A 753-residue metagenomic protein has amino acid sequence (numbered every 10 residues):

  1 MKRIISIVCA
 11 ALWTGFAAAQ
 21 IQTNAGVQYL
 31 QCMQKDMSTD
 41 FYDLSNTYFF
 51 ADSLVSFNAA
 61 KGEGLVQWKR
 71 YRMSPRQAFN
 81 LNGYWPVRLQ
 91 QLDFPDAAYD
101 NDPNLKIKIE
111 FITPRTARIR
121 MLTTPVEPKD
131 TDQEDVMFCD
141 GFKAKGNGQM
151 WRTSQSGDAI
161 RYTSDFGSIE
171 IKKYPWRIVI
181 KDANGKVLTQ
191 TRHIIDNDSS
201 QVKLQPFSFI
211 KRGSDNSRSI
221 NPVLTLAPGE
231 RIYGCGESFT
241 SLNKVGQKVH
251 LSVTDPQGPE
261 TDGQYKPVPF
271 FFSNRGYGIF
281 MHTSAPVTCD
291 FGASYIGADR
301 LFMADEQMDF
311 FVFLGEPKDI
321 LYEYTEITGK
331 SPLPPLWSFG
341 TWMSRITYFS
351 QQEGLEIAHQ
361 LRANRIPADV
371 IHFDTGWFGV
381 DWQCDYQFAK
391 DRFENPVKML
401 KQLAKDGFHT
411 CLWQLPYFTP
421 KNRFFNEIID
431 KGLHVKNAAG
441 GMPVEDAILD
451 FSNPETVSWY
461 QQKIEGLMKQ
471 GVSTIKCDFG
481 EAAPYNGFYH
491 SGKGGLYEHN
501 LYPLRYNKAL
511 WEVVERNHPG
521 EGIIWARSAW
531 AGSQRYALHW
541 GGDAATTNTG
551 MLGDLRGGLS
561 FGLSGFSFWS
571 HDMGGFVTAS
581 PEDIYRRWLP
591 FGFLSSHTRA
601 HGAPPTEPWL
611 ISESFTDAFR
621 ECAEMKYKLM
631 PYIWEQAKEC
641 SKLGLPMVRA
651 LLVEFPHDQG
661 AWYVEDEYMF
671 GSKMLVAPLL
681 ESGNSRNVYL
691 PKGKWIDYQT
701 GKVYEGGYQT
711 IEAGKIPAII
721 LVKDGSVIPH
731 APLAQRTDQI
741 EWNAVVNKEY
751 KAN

Functional and structural regions predicted by a protein language model:
M1-Q22: Bacterial Sec-dependent N-terminal signal peptides
A19-I327, P334-W337, I346, E353 (+6 more regions): N-terminal accessory segment at the very beginning of proteins
T116-A117, S168, R177, P269 (+21 more regions): Beta-sheet entry/capping signal
L122-T124, T131-F142, Q190, P367-F619 (+1 more regions): Aromatic- and carboxylate-enriched substrate-binding clefts and catalytic-loop regions of carbohydrate-active enzymes
F270, L361, L403, L510 (+1 more regions): Conserved, mostly hydrophobic/aromatic
S344-T347, G354, Q360-A363, F373 (+2 more regions): C-terminal substrate/ligand-recognition segments
S350-A363, V457-G466: Short, acidic/polar
V513, P519-G522, A529-H539, D554 (+2 more regions): Catalytic core of carbohydrate-active enzymes
